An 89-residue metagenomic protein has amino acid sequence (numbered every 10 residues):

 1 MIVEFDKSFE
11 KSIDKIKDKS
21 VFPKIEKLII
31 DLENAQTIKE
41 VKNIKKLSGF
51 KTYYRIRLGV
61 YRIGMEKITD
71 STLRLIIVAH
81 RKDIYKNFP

Functional and structural regions predicted by a protein language model:
M1-L28: Arg/Lys-rich, positively charged N-terminal/basic patches that mediate binding to nucleic acids
I2, K7, V41, L58-R62 (+1 more regions): Enriched for short, Lys/Arg-rich terminal
K15, D31, V78: Conserved catalytic core of Hanks-type protein kinase domains
I25, I29, I44, D70-L73: Generic N-terminal initiation segments characterized by hydrophobic and/or small/turn-forming residues
I30-R55: A short, surface-exposed loop/turn module that caps and links secondary-structure elements
